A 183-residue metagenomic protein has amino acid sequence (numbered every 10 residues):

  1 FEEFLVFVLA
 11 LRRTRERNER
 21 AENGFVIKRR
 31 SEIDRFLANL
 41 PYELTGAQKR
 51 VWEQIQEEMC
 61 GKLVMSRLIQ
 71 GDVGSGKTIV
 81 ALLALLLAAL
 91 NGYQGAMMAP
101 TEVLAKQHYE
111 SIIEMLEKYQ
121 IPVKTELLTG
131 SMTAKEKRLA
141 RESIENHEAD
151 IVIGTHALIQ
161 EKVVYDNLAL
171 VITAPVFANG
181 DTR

Functional and structural regions predicted by a protein language model:
F1-S75, I79-A96: Pre-Walker A segment
K62-V64, S75, L90-Y93, I121-P122 (+2 more regions): Short loop/turn elements that form and flank the Walker-type P-loop nucleotide-binding site in RecA-like NTPase cores
G74, I79, I159, V176-A178: Catalytic acidic motif of RecA-like/P-loop NTPases
I79-Y119, A149, T173: Conserved P-loop/Walker A NTP-binding site and adjacent catalytic elements of P-loop NTPases
A84-L87, N167, N179-R183: Short, conserved "post-DEAD/DEAH" coupling segment immediately C-terminal to helicase motif II within the SF2/RecA-like
L104-S143: Conserved helix-turn-beta segment of the N-terminal RecA-like "Helicase ATP-binding" lobe in SF1/SF2 helicases
L128-V152, Q160-L168: Conserved motor-coupling elements within RecA-like helicase/translocase cores
T155, A174-P175: Walker B catalytic acidic pair
